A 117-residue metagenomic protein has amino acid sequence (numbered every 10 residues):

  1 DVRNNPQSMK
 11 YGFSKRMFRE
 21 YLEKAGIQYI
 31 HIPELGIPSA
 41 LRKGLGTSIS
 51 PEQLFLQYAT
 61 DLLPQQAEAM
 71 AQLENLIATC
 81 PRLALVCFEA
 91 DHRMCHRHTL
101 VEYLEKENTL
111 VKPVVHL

Functional and structural regions predicted by a protein language model:
V2-L117: Residues lining hydrophobic/aromatic ligand-binding pockets adjacent to catalytic sites
